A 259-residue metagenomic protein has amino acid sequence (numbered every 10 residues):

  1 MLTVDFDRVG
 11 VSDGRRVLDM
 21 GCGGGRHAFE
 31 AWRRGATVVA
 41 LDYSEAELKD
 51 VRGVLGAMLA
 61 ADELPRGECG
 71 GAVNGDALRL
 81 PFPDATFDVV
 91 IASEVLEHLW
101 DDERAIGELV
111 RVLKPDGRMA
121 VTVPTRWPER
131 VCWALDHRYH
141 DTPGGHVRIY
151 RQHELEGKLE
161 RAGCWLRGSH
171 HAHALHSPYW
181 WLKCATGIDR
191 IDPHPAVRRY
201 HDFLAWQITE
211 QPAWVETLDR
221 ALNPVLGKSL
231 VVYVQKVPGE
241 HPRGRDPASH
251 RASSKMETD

Functional and structural regions predicted by a protein language model:
L2-V131, E154, V232-V234: Conserved SAM-binding loop
G56-L59, H137-H140, C184-I188: Short, hinge-like loop/turn segments at secondary-structure boundaries
P124-R126, A172-S177: Short, solvent-exposed turn/loop segments enriched in Gly/Ser/Thr/Pro and often Arg
P124-R148, E156-K158: Short, glycine-/aromatic-enriched active-site segment of Class I SAM-dependent methyltransferases
A134, H176-H250, K255-D259: A C-terminal cap/extension of S-adenosyl-L-methionine-dependent methyltransferases that defines the acceptor-substrate
K158-C164: A structural motif corresponding to the C-terminal end of an alpha-helix and its immediate exit/capping segment
C164-A174: Conserved S-adenosyl-L-methionine
